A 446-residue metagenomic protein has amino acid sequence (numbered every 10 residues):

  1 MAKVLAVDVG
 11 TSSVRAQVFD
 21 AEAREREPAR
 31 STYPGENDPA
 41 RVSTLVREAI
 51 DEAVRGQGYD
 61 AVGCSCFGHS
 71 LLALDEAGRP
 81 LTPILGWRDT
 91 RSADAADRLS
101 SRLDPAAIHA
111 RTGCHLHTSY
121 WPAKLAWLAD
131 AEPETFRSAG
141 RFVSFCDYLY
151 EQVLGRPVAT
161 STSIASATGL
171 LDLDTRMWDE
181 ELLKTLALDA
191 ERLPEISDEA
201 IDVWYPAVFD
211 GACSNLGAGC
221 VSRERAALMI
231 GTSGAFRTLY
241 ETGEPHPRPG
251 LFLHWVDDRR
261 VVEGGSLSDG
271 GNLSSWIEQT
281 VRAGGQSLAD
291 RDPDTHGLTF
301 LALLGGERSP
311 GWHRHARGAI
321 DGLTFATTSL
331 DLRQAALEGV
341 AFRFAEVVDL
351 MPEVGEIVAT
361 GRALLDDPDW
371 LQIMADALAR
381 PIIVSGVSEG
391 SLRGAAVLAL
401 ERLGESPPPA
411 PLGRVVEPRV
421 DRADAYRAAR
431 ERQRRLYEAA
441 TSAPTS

Functional and structural regions predicted by a protein language model:
M1-P83, A110, S138, V203-P206 (+2 more regions): N-terminal glycine/serine-rich phosphate-binding loop of ATP-dependent small-molecule kinases, especially carbohydrate
L5-A6, R15, A93, S100-T112 (+5 more regions): Active-site core segments that coordinate phosphate-bearing ligands/cofactors across diverse enzyme families
E27-S31, P194, R414: Structural signal for short hydrophobic segments within the conserved structured cores of catalytic domains across
R55-W87, H115-W121, C146-D172: Short beta-strand-loop/turn "lid" adjacent to the catalytic site in phosphate-handling enzymes
S65, E199, T360: Conserved residues at the C-terminal ends of beta-strands
P83-A96, P381: Short, acidic/small-residue loops that bind anionic groups at enzyme active sites
E180-D198: A conserved helix-loop-beta module that forms one wall/lid of the active-site cleft in ATP-utilizing catalytic domains
